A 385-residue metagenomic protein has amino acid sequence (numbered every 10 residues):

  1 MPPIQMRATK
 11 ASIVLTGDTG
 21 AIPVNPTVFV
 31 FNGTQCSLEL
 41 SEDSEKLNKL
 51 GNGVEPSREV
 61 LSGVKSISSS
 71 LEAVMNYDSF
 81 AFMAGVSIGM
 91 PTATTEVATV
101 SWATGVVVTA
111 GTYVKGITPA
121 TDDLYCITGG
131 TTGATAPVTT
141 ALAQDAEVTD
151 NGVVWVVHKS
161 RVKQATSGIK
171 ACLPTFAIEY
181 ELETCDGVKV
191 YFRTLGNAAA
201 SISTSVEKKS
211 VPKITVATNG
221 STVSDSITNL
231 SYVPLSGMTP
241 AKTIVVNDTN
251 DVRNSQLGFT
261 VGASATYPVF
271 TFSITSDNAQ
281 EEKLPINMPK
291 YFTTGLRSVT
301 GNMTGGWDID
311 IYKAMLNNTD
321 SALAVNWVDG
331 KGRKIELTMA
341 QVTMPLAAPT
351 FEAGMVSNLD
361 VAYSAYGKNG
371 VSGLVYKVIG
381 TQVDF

Functional and structural regions predicted by a protein language model:
M1-I127, A134-A136, D150-F385: Signature of extracytoplasmic/envelope-associated structural regions
T139-N151: Structured interaction patches on ligand/partner-binding surfaces of diverse proteins
